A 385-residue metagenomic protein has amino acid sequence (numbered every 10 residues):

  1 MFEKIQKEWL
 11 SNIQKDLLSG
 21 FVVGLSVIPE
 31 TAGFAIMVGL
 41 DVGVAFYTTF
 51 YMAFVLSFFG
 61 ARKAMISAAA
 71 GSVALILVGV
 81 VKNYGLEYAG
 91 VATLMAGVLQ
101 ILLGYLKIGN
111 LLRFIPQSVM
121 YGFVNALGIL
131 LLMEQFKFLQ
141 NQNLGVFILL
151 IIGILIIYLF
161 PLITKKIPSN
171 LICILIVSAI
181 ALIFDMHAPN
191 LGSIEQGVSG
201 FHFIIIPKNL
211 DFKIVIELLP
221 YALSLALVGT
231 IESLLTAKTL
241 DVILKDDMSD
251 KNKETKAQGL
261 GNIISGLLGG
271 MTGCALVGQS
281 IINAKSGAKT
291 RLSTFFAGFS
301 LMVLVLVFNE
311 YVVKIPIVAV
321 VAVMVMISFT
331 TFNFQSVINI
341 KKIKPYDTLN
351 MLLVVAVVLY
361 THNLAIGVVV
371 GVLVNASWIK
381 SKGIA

Functional and structural regions predicted by a protein language model:
M1-F21, S26, L77, K82-K245 (+1 more regions): Core transmembrane helix bundle of multi-pass membrane transport proteins
K4-K15, F21, L25-K63, I214-L292: Membrane-embedded helical hairpins/re-entrant loop segments and their flanking transmembrane helices within multi-pass
I28, A32, D41, I76 (+11 more regions): Ubiquitous "structural anchor" signal
P29-T31, T49-L56, A74-L77, L103-L106 (+5 more regions): Hydrophobic, membrane-inserted alpha-helices
L40-D41, F50-Y51, M65-S67, I148-L150 (+3 more regions): Short linear motifs at secondary-structure transitions and domain/linker junctions
F58-A68, G383-A385: Interfacial aromatic-anchored transmembrane helix boundaries in multi-pass membrane proteins
A68-L77, G85-Q117, V124, N252-V320 (+1 more regions): Helix-loop-helix junctions within the multi-pass membrane cores of secondary transporters/permeases
